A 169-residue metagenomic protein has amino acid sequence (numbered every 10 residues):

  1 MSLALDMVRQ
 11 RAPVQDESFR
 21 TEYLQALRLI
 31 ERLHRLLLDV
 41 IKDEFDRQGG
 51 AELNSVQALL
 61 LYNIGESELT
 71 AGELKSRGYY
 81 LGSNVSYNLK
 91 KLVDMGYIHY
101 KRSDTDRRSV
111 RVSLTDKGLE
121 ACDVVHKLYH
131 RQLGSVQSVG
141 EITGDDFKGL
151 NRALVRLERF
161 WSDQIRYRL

Functional and structural regions predicted by a protein language model:
M1-A51: N-terminal leader segment of winged-helix/HTH proteins
M1-F19, I142-L169: C-terminal regulatory/oligomerization modules of transcriptional regulators
D6-A12, K90-G149: Charged, amphipathic alpha-helical coiled-coil/dimerization segments
E22, S55-Q57, K117, D146: N-terminal positioning helix adjacent to the helix-turn-helix/winged-helix DNA-binding module
L27, E31-H34, L61, G65-E68 (+3 more regions): Generic structural concept
L33, L37-V40, E44, G78 (+2 more regions): Alpha-helical linker/hinge and terminal dimerization helices associated with HTH transcriptional regulators
D39-N84: N-terminal helix-turn-helix DNA-binding core of bacterial DNA-binding proteins
Y87: DNA-binding alpha-helical recognition surfaces that contact promoter or target DNA
